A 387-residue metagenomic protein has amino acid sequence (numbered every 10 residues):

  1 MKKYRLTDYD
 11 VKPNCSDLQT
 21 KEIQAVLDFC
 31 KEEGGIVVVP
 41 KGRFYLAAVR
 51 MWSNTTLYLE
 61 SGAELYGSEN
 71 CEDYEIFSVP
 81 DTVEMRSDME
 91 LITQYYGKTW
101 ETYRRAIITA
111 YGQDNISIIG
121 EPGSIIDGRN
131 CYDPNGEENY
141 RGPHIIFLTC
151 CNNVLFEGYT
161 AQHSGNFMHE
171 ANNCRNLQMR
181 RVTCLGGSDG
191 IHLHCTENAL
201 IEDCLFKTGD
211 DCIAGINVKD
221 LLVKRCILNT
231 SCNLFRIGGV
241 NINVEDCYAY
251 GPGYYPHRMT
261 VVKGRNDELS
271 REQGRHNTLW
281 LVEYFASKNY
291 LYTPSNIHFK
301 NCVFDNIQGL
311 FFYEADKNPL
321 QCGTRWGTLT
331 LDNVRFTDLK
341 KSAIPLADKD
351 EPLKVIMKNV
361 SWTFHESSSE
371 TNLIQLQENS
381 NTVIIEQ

Functional and structural regions predicted by a protein language model:
M1-Q387: Extracellular/periplasmic carbohydrate-active domains that bind, remodel, or depolymerize complex polysaccharides
